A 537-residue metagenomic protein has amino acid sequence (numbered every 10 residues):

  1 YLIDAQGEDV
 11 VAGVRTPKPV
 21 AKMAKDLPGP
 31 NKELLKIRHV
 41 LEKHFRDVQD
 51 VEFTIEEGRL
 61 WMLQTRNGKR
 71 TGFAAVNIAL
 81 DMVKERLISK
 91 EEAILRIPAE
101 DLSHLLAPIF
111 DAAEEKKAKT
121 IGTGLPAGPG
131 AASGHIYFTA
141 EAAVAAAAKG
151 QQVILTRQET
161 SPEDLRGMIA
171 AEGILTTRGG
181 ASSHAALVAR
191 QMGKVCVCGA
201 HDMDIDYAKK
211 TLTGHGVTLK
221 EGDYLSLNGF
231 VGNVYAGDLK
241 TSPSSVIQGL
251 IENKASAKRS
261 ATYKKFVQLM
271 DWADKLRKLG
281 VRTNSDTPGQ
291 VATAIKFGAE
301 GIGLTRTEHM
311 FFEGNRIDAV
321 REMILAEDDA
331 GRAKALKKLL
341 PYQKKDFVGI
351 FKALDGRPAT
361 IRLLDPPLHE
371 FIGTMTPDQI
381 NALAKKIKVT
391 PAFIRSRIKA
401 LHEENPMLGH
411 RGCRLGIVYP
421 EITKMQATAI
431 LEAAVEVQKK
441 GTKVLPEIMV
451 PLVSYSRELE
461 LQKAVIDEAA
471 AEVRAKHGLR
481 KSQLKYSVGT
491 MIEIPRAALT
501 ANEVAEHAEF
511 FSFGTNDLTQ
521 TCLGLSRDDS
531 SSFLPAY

Functional and structural regions predicted by a protein language model:
Y1-F45, Q49-D50, E57-T139, A143-A145 (+9 more regions): ATP-dependent carboxylate/acyl-activation modules
A5, G29-K32, K36, R70-N77 (+17 more regions): Conserved active-site and cofactor/substrate-binding residues in soluble primary-metabolism enzymes
Q6-E8, E57-M62, K69-G72, D101-H104 (+14 more regions): Flexible loop/turn segments at secondary-structure boundaries
I37, H44, W61, I109 (+7 more regions): Acidic, glycine-rich flexible loop/linker segments
I55, N67, R157, L227-G229 (+5 more regions): Flexible glycine-/small-residue-rich
I97-I109, G232, K352, R357-R362 (+1 more regions): Structured, non-catalytic alpha/beta "coupling" segments that mediate domain-domain communication and provide generic
V246, K254-Y537: Conserved alpha/beta-domain cores
